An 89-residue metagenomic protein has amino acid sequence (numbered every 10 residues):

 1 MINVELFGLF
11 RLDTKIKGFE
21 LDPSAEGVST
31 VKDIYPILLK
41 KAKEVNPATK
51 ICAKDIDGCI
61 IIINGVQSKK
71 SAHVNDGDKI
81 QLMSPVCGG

Functional and structural regions predicted by a protein language model:
M1-G88: Ubiquitin-like/PB1-type beta-grasp interaction modules and other compact soluble beta-rich domains
